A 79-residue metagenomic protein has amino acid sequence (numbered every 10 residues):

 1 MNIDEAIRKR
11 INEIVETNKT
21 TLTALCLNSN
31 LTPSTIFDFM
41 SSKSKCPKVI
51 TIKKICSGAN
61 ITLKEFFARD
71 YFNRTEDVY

Functional and structural regions predicted by a protein language model:
M1-T21: A short, Lys/Arg-rich alpha-helix, primarily the initiator
E13, D38, F67-Y79: Short, charged recognition helix plus adjacent turn of helix-turn-helix-like nucleic-acid-binding domains
V15, C26, C56: The alpha-helix within a helix-turn-helix
N30-C46: Recognition helix of helix-turn-helix/homeodomain-like DNA-binding domains that insert into the DNA major groove
K43-S57: Short, basic-rich loop-to-helix N-cap that marks the start of a DNA-contacting helix
S57-A68: Intrinsically disordered, low-complexity basic tails/linkers immediately adjacent to helix-turn-helix/homeobox/MYB/SANT
